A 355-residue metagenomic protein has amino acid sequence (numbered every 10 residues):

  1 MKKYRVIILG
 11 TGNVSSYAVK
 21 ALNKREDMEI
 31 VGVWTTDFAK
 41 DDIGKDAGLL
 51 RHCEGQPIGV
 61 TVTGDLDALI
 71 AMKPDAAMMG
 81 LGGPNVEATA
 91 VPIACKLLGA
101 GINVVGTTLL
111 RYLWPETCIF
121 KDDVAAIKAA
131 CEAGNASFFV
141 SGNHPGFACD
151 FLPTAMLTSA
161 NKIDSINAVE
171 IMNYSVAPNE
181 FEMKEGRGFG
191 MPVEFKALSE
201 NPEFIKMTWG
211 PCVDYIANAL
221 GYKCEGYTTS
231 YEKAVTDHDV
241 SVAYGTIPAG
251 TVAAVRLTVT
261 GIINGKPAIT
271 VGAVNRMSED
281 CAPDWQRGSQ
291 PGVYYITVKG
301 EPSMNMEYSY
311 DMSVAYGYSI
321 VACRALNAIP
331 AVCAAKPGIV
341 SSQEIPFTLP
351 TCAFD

Functional and structural regions predicted by a protein language model:
M1-A100, G221: N-terminal glycine-/serine-/threonine-rich beta1-alpha1-beta2 phosphate-ribose binding loop of Rossmann-like
L9, L157-D284, Y294, A315: Active-site-lining helix/loop region of Rossmann-like oxidoreductase modules
L9, N13, Y17, M72 (+9 more regions): Conserved active-site and cofactor/substrate-binding residues in soluble primary-metabolism enzymes
G12-V14, P84-N85, R111-W114, I119-F120 (+1 more regions): Gly/Ser/Thr-rich loops at beta-strand to alpha-helix junctions that form or flank small-molecule/cofactor-binding
T36-F38, G83, I102, T108-Y112 (+2 more regions): Short, ordered loop/turn segments at secondary-structure junctions
V91-P92, A100, T108-A136: Rossmann-fold NAD(P)-binding glycine/threonine-rich loop
F147-S159: Alpha-helical support elements that line or immediately flank enzyme active sites and cofactor-binding pockets
S241-D355: C-terminal active-site/capping subdomain that shapes the small-molecule cofactor and substrate pocket of enzyme
